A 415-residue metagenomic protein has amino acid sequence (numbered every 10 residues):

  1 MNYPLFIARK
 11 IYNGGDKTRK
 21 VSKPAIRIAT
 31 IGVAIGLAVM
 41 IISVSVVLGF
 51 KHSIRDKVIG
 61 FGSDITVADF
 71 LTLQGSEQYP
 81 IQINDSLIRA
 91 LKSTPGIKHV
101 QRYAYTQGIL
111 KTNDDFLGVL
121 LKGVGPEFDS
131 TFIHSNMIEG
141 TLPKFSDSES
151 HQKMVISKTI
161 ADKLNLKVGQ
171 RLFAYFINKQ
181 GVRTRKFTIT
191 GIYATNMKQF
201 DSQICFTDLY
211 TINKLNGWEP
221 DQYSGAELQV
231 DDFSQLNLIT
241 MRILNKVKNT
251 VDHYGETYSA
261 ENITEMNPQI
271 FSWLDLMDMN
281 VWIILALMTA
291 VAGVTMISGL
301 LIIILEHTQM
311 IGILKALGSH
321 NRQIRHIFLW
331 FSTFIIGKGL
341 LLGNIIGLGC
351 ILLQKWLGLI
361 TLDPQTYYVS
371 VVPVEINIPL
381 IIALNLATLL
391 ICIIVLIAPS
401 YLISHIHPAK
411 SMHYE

Functional and structural regions predicted by a protein language model:
D16-R27, I239-R242, K246-V291, I303-L305: Peri-transmembrane interface segments
V21-L48, D275-G312, T333-L342, L390-I394: Hydrophobic alpha-helical transmembrane segments of multi-pass inner-membrane transport and secretion
K51-N84: Membrane-interface junction motifs in transport/secretion proteins
I65-V67, I160, D221-L244, S259: A short beta-strand structural signal in non-transmembrane regions
I81, D85-D221: A structural signal for hydrophobic secondary-structure junctions, strongest on transmembrane helix-loop-helix units
K338-L384, I397-Y401, H405: Short helix-loop junctions at transmembrane helix boundaries
L402-E415: Short cytosolic juxtamembrane segments of multi-pass membrane proteins
